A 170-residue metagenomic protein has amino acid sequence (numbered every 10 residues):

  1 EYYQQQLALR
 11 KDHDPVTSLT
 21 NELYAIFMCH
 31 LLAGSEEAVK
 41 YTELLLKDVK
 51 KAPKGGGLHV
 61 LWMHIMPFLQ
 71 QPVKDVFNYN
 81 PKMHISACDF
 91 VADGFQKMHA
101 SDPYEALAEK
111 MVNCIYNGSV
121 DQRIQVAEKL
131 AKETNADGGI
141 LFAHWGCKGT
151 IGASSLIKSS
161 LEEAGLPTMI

Functional and structural regions predicted by a protein language model:
E1-K97: A charged, amphipathic alpha-helical module
T17-Y24, V60, D102, A106 (+2 more regions): Amphipathic, alpha-helical segments enriched in basic
F27-G34, G94-Q122: Acidic/glycine-enriched edge-of-secondary-structure segments
W62, I115-Y116, W145-G146: A generic structural signal for short
N78-H84, D102-K110, S119-I170: Hydrophobic alpha/beta core scaffold segments
